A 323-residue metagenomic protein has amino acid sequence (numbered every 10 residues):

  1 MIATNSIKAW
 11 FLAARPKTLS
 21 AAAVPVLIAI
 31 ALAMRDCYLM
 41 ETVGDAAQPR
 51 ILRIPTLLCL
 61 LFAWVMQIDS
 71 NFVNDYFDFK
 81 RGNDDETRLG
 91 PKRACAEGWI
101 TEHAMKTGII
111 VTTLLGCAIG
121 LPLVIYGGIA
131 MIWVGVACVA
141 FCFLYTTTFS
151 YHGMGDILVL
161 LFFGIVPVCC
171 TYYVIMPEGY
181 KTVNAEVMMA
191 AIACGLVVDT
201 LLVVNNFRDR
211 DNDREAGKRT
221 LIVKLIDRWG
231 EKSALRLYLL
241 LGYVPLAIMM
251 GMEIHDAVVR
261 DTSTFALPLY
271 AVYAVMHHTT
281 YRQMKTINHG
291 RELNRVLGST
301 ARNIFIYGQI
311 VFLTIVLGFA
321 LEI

Functional and structural regions predicted by a protein language model:
M1-I54, L58, F62, H152 (+1 more regions): Topogenic membrane-insertion module of multi-pass membrane proteins
A23-A29, L158-Y172, C194, V223-K224 (+1 more regions): Small-residue-rich segments of transmembrane alpha-helices in multi-pass membrane proteins, especially helix faces
V26-I28, G44-V73, I132-F143, T182-V204: Membrane-embedded alpha-helical segments that form the functional core of polytopic membrane enzymes, especially those
V65-L89, T200-I222: Acidic (Asp/Glu-rich) catalytic motifs at the cytosolic membrane interface
E86-Y126, K218-T262, A301-R302: Multi-pass membrane catalytic core of lipid/isoprenoid biosynthesis enzymes
K92-G179: Intramembrane alpha-helical segments
L160-R210, R214-A216, K232-L235: Functional transmembrane core segments of multi-pass inner-membrane proteins
I254-I323: Extended hydrophobic alpha-helices typical of membrane-associated regions
